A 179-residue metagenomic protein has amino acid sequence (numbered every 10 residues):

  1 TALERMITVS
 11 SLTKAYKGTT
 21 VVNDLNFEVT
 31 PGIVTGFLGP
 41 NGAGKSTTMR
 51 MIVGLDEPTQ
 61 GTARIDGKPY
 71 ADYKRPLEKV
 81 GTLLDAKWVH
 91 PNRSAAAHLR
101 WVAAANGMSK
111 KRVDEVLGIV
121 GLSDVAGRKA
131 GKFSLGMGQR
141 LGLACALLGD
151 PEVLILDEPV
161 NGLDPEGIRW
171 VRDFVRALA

Functional and structural regions predicted by a protein language model:
V53: Helix-to-loop junction immediately C-terminal to a conserved catalytic motif
G61-P76: Conserved ABC transporter NBD signature motif
R100, A104, K110-V125, R176: Conserved ABC ATPase "signature" region
L143: Hydrophobic anchor residue at the start of the ABC signature
L154-E158: Catalytic Walker B motif of ABC-type/P-loop ATPase nucleotide-binding domains
I168-A179: Helical segment within the ABC ATPase nucleotide-binding domain
